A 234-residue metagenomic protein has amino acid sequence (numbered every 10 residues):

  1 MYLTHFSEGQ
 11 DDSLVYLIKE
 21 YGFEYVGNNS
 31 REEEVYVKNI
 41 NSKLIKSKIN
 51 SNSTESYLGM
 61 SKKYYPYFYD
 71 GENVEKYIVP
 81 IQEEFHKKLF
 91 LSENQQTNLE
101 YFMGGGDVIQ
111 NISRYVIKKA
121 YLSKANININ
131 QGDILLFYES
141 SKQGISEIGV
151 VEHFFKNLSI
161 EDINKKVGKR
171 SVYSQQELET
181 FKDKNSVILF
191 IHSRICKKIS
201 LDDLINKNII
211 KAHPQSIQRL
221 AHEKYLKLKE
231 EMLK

Functional and structural regions predicted by a protein language model:
M1-L3, D11-L99, S159-K234: Contiguous surface segments at macromolecular interaction interfaces
T4-S7, K118, Y138-S140, I148: Short His-Asn-centered micro-motif
G9, E139-Q143, R194: Short, flexible beta-strand-to-coil junctions
E72, N130-G132, G144: Short gly/pro-enriched beta-turn/loop segments at secondary-structure junctions
L99-V116: Short, basic/aromatic beta-hairpin or loop at an interaction surface
R114-A125: Short alpha-helix capping/helix-loop boundary micro-motifs
A125-E139: Short coil-to-beta transition motif at edge beta-strands of beta-rich domains
I145-F155: Short beta-strand-centered aromatic/proline hotspots
